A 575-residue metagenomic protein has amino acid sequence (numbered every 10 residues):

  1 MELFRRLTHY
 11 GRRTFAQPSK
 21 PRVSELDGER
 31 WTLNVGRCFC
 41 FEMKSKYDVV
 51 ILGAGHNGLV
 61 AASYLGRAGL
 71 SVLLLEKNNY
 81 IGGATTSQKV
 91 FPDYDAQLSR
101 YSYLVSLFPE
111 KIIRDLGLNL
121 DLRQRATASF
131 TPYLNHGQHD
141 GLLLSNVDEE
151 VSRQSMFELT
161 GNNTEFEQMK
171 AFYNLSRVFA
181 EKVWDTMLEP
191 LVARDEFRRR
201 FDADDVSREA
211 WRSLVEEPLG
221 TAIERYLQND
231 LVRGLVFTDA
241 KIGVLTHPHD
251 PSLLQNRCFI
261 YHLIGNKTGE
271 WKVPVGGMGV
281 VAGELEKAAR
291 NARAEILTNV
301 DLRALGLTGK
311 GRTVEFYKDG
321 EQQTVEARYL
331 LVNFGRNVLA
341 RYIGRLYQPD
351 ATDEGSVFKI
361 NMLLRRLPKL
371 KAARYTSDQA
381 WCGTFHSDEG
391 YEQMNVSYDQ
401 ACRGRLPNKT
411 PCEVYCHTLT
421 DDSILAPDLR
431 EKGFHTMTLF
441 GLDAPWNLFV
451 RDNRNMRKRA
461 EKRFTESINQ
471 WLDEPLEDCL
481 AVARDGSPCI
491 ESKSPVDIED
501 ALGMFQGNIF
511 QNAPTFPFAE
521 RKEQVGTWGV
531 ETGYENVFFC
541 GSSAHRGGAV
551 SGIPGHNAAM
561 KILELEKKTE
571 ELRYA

Functional and structural regions predicted by a protein language model:
E2-V49, R67-A68, F518-A519, Q524-V525 (+1 more regions): Extreme N-terminal leader/targeting segments of oxidoreductases
F41-T186, E354: N-terminal glycine-rich phosphate/pyrophosphate-binding loop and immediately adjacent elements
R177-A292, A501-A513, F518: Active-site/ligand-binding neighborhood in enzyme catalytic cores
N229, R233-H249, K409-Y415, E474-H545: A glycine-rich dinucleotide-binding beta-alpha-beta segment and adjacent secondary-structure elements that constitute
W271-P274, V300-L429: Mid-domain catalytic core of redox enzymes that form a hydrophobic substrate pocket/lid adjacent to a catalytic redox
A289-L302: A conserved beta-strand/loop element that lines the FAD pocket in flavoprotein oxidoreductases
C416-E474, E499-F538: C-terminal catalytic lobe of FAD-dependent flavoproteins
S542-L563: A conserved FAD-binding loop/helix module that cradles the flavin
